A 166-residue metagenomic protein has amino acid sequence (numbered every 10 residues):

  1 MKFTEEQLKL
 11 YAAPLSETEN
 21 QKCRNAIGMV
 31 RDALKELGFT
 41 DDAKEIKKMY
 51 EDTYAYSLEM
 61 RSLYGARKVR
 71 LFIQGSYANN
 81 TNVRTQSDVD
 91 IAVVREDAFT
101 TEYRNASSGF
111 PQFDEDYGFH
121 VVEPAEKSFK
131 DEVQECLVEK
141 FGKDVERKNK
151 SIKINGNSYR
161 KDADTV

Functional and structural regions predicted by a protein language model:
M1-F72, S76-Q86, D97-F119: N-terminal regions immediately upstream of nucleotidyltransferase
R31, F119-V166: Catalytic cores of NTP-dependent nucleotidyl/adenyl transfer enzymes across multiple folds
R70, S76-E96, S151-V166: Histidine-centered divalent-metal-coordination microenvironment in nucleic-acid enzymes
